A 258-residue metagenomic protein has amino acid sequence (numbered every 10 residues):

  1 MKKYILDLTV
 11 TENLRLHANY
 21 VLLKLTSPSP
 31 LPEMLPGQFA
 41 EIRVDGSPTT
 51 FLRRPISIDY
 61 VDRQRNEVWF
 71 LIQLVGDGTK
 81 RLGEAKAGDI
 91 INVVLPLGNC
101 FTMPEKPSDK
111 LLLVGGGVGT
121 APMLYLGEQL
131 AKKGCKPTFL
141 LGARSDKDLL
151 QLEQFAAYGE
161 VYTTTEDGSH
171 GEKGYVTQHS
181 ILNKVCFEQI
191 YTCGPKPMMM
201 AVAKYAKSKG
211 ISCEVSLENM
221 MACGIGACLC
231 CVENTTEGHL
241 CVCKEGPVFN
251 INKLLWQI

Functional and structural regions predicted by a protein language model:
M1-Y4, H239-I258: Short, basic/aromatic-enriched C-terminal tail that caps enzymatic domains
K2-A87: Ferredoxin-reductase
E12, Y60, T163-T165, V215 (+1 more regions): Structural signal for conserved beta-strand scaffold positions within catalytic alpha/beta enzyme cores
D45-S47, P96, T236: Short, surface-exposed secondary-structure boundary micro-motifs
S47-I56, G98-E105, C243: Short, Lys/Arg- and Gly-enriched loop/turn segments at beta-strand edges
D77-E218: FNR/FR-type flavoprotein reductase catalytic core
K196, E218-P247: Local cysteine-cluster metal-coordination motifs and their immediate loop/turn environment, predominantly Fe-S cluster
